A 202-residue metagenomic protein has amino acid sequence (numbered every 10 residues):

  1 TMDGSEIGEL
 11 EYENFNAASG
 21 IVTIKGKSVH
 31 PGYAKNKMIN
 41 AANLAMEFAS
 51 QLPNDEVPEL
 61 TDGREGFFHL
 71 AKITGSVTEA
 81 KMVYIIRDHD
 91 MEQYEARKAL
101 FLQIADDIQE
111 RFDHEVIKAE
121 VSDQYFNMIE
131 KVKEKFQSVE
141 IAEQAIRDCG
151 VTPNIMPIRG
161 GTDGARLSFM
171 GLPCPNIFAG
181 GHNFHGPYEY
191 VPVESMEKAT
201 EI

Functional and structural regions predicted by a protein language model:
T1-A41: Fold-level recognition of mixed alpha/beta catalytic cores in primary-metabolism enzymes, strongest
A41-I202: Metal-dependent amide/peptide-bond hydrolase catalytic core, centered on the "pita-bread" metallohydrolase fold
